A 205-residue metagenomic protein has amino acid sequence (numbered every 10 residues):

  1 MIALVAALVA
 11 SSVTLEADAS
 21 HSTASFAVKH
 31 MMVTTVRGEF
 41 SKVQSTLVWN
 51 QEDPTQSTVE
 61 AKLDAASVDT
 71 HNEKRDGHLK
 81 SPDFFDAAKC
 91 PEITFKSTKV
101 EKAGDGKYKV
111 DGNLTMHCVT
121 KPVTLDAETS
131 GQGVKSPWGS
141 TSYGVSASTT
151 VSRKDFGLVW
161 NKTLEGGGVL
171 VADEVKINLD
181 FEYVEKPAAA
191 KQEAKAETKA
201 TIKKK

Functional and structural regions predicted by a protein language model:
M1-A10: Sec-dependent N-terminal signal peptides
A10-K205: Low-complexity, acidic/polar, glycine-enriched regions of mature
